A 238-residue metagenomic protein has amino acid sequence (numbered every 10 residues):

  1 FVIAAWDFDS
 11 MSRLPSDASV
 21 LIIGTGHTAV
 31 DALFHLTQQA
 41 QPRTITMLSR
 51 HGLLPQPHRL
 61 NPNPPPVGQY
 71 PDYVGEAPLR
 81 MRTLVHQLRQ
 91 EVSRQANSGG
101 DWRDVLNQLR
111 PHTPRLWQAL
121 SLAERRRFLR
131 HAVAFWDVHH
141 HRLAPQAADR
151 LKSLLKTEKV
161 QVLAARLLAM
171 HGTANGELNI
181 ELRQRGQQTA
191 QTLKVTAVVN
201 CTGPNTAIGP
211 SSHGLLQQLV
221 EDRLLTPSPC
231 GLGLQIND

Functional and structural regions predicted by a protein language model:
F1-D238: Flavin (primarily FAD) cofactor-binding/catalytic cores of flavoenzymes
